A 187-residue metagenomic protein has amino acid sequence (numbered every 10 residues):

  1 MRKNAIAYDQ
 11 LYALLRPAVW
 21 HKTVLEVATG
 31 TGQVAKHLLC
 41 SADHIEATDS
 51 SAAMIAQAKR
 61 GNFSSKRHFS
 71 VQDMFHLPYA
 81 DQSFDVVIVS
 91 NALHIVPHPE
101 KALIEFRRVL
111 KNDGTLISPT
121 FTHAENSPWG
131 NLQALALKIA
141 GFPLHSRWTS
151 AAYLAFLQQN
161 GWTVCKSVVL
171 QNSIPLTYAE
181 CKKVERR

Functional and structural regions predicted by a protein language model:
M1-Y12: Conserved SAM-binding loop and adjacent beta-strand
L25-V27, T31-H76: Class I SAM-dependent methyltransferase SAM/SAH-binding core
F75-V86: A short acidic, Gly/Pro-enriched loop at the edge of an enzyme's catalytic core that lines a small-molecule cofactor
V86-H98: A short SAM/SAH-binding and catalytic strip from SAM-dependent methyltransferases
E100-N112: A short glycine-rich, Lys/Arg-flanked "PGG" loop and its adjoining helix->strand segment in the class I
I117-A140: Conserved class I S-adenosyl-L-methionine
H145-N160: Short alpha-helix
N160-W162, K166-R187: Core SAM-dependent methyltransferase catalytic element
